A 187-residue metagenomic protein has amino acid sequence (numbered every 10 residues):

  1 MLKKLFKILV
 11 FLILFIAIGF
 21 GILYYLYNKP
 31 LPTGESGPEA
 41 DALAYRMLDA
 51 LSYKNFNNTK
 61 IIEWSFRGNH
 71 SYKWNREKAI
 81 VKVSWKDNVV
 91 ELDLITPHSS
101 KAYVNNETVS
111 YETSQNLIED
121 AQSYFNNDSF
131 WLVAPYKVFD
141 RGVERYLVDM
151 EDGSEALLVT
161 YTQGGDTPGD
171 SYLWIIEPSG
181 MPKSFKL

Functional and structural regions predicted by a protein language model:
F6-I8, I13-R67: N-terminal leader/targeting segments and the immediate start of mature chains
I62-N69, I80-K86, A156-G164, F185-L187: Short beta-strand segments that buttress and anchor functional surface loops
H70, V89-L92, G169-Y172: A structural detector for short beta-strand units
K73, D93-T96, W174-E177: Aromatic-rich beta-strand edge motifs centered on tyrosine
W74-E77, I95-T96, L147-E155: Short, ordered beta-strand-loop transition motifs
E77-S129: An acidic-aromatic
V109-T160: Hydrophobic, well-structured mid-protein blocks that either form specific transmembrane helices
M150-L187: Gly/Pro-enriched, hydrophobic low-complexity segments that function as extracytoplasmic propeptides/linkers
